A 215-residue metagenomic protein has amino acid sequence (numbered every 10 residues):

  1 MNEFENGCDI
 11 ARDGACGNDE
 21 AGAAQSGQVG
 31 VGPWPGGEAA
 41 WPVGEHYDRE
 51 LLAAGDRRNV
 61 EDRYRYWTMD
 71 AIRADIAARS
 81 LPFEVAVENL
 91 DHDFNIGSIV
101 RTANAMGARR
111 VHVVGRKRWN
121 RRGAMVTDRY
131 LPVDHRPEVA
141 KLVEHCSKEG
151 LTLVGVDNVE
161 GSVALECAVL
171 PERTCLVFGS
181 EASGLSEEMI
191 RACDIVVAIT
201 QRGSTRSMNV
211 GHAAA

Functional and structural regions predicted by a protein language model:
M1-A215: Post-transcriptional modification and biogenesis factors for structured RNAs of the translation apparatus
